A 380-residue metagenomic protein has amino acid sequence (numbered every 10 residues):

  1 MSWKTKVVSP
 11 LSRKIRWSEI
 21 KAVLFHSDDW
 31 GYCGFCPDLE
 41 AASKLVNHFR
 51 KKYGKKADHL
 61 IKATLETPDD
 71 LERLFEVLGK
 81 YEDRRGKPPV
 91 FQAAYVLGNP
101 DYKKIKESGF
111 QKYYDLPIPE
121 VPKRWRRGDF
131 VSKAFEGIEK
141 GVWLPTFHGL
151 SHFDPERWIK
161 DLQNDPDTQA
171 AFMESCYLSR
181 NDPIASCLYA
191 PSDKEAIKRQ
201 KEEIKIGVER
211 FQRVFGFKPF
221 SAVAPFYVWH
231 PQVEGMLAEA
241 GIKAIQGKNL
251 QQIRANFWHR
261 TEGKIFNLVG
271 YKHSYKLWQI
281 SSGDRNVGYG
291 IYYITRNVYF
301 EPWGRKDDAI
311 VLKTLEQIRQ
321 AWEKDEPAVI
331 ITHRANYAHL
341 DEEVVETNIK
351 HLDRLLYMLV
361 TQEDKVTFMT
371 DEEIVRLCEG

Functional and structural regions predicted by a protein language model:
S2-I20, L24, W30, P122-R126 (+4 more regions): Active-site-adjacent pocket scaffolds in enzyme catalytic domains
V7-V8, G241-F257, P327-G380: C-terminal domain-boundary segment and adjacent tail
S9-E156, A224: Active-site beta->alpha N-cap acidic-glycine motif
Y32-F35, N99-I105, F153-W158, V228-V233 (+3 more regions): Short catalytic/ligand-binding loop motif for oxyanion handling, primarily in non-cytosolic enzymes, centered on
G34-T64, F110-P119, D161-S192, E342 (+2 more regions): A solvent-exposed, charged loop/short amphipathic helix patch at secondary-structure junctions
Y53-D69, K112-W125, Y189-K198, K218-V223 (+2 more regions): The substrate-binding groove and active-site-proximal loops of carbohydrate-active enzymes, especially glycoside
P68-L74, V131, C187-G207: Alpha-helix-centered segments that form part of catalytic cores
P89-L97, G149-P155, L162, C187-S192 (+2 more regions): Acidic carboxylate-rich catalytic motifs and surrounding loops in phosphoryl-/glycosyl-chemistry enzymes
